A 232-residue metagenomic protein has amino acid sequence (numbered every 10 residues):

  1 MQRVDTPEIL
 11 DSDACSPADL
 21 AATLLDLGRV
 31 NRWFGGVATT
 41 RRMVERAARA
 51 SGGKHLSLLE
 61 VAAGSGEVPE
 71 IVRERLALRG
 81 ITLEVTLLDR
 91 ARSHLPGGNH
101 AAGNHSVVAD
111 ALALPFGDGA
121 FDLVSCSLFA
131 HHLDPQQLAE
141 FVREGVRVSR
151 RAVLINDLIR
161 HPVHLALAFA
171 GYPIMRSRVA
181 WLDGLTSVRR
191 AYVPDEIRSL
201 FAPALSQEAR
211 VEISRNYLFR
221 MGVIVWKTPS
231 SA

Functional and structural regions predicted by a protein language model:
M1-D13: N-terminal auxiliary segments of SAM/dcSAM-dependent transferases
D13-A48: Class I SAM-dependent methyltransferase Rossmann-like catalytic core, especially the SAM/SAH-binding loop
S57-A113: Class I SAM-dependent methyltransferase SAM/SAH-binding core
S125: A conserved beta-strand element that flanks and buttresses the S-adenosyl-L-methionine
L133-E144: A short, conserved alpha-helix within the catalytic core of class I
S149-L158: Conserved beta-strand signature within the Rossmann-like core of class I S-adenosyl-L-methionine
L158-L205, E212-I213: C-terminal alpha-helical "lid/dimerization" subdomain adjacent to the S-adenosyl-L-methionine
E212-A232: Core SAM-dependent methyltransferase catalytic element
